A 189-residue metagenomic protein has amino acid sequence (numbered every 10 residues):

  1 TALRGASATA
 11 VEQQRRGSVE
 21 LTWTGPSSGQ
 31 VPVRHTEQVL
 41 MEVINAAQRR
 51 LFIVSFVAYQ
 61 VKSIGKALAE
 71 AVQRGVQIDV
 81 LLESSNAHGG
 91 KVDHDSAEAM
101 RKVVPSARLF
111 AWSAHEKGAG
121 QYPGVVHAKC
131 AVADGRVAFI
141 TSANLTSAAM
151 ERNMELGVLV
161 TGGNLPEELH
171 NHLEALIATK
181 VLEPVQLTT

Functional and structural regions predicted by a protein language model:
T1-E37, V61-T189: PLD/PLD-like phosphodiesterase catalytic module centered on the HKD motif
L40-R49, A71: Glycine-rich phosphate/diphosphate-binding loops that line cofactor/substrate pockets in enzymes
R49-F52, V137: Structural motif
L51-S55, V80-L81: Short catalytic-loop micro-motif centered on adjacent basic/acidic residues
